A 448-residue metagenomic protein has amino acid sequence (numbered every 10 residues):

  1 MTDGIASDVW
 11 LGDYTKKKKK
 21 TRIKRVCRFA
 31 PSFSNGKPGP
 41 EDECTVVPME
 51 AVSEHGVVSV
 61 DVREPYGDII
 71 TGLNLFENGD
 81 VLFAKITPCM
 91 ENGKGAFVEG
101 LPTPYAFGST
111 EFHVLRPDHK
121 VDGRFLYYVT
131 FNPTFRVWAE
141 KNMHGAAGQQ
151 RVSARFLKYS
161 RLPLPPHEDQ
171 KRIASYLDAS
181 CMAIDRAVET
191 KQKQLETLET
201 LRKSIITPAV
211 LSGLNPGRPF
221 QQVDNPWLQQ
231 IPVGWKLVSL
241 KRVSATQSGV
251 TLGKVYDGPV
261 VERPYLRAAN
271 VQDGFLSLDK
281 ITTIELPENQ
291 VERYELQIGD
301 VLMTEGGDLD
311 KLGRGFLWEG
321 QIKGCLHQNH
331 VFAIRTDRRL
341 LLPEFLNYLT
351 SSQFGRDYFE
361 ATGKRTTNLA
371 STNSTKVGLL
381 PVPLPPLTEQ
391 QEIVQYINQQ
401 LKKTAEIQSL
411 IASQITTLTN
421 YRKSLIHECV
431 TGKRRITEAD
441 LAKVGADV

Functional and structural regions predicted by a protein language model:
M1-G36, Y159, H167, K171 (+7 more regions): Non-catalytic DNA-recognition/assembly elements of restriction-modification systems
M1-L11, K16, L164-P216, D357 (+1 more regions): Amphipathic alpha-helical coiled-coil/heptad-repeat segments
D3, V9, Y105-H113, H144-K171 (+3 more regions): A short glycine-rich beta-alpha junction/loop motif
K24-G36, T45-V81, F97, L101 (+3 more regions): Sequence-specific dsDNA recognition surfaces
G36-C44, K141-M143, R218-V223, G253-V260 (+2 more regions): Short coil/turn segments at secondary-structure boundaries
V52, L157, V210, L214 (+3 more regions): Hydrophobic pocket-lining residues within nucleotide cofactor-binding pockets
G72-N74, N78-F131, R267-A268, E292-S351 (+1 more regions): A short beta-sheet element
